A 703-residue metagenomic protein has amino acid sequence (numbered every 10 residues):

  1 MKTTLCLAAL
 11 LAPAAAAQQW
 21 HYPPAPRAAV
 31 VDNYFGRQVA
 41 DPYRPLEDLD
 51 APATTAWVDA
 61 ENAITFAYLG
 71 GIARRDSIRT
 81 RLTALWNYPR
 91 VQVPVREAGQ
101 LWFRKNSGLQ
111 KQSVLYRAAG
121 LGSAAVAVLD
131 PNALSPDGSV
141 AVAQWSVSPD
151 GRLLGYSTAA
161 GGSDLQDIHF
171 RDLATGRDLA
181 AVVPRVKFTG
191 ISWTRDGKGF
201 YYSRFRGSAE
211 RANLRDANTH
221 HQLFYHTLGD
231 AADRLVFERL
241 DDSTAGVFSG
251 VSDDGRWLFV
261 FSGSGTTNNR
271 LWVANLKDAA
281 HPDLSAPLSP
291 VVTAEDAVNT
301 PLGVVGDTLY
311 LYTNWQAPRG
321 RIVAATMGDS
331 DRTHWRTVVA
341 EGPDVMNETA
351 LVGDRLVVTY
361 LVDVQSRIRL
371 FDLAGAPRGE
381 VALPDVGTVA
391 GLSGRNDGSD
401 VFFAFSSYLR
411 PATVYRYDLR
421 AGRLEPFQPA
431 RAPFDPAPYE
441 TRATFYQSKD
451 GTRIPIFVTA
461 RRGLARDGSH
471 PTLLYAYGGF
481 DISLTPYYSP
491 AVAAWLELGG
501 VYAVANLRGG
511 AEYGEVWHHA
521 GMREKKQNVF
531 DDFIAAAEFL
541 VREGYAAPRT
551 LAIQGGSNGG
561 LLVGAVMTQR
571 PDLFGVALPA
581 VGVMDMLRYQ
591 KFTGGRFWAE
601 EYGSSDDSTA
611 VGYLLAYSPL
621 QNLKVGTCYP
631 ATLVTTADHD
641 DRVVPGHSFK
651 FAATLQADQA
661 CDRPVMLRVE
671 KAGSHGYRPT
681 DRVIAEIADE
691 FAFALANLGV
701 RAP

Functional and structural regions predicted by a protein language model:
Q18-R74, R79-T80: Mature N-terminal segment immediately following signal peptide/propeptide cleavage in secreted/periplasmic
P52-S146, S157, A245-V304, T337 (+6 more regions): Non-catalytic accessory segments flanking enzyme active sites
L101, G151-G155, F200, L258 (+3 more regions): Hydrophobic beta-strand positions that form the internal "hydrophobic ladder" of WD40/Gbeta-like beta-propeller blades
Y116-A118, H169-L173, A217-G229, W272-K277 (+2 more regions): Beta-propeller blade signature
L129-S148, S157-L165, A174-A180, D331 (+7 more regions): Cap/lid segment of the alpha/beta-hydrolase catalytic domain
A159-A160, S203-T219, G263: Short, conserved, GDST-rich strand-edge loop motifs in beta-rich repeat architectures
H221-G263: Polar, glycine-rich mid-to-C-terminal structural blocks that act as macromolecule-binding/assembly scaffolds
L498, V504-P703: Active-site-proximal cap/loop segments of hydrolase catalytic domains
